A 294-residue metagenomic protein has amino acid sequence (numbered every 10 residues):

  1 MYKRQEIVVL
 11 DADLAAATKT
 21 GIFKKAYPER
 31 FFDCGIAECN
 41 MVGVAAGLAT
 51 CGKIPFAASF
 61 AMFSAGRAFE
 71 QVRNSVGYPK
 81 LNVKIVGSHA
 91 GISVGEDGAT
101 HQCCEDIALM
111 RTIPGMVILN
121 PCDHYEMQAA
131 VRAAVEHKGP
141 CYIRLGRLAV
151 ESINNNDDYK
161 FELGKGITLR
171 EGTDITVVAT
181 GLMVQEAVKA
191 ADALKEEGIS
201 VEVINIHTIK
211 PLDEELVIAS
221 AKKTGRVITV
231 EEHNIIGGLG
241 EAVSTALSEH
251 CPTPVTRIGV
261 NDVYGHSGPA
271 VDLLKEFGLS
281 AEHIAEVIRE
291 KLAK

Functional and structural regions predicted by a protein language model:
K3-R144, A149, A281: Thiamine diphosphate
E6, L14-K25, V94-G95, G146-K294: Thiamine diphosphate
